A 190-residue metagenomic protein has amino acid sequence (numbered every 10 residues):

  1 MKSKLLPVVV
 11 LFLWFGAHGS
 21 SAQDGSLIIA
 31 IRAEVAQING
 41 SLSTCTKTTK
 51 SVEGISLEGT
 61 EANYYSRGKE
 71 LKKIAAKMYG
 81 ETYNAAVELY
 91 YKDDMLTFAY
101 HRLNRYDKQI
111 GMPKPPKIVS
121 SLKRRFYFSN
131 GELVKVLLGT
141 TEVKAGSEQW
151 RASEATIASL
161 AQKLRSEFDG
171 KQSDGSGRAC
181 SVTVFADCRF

Functional and structural regions predicted by a protein language model:
M1-P7: Bacterial N-terminal signal peptides that target proteins for export
P7-G16: Bacterial N-terminal signal peptides
H18-A22: Sec/Tat signal peptide C-region and signal peptidase I cleavage site
Q23-E81: N-terminal secretory signal peptides
L57-E61, T82-V87, I118-K123: Short, surface-exposed coil-to-beta transition loops
Y65-R105: Mid-chain, structured segments of secreted extracytoplasmic proteins
M95-T140: An exposed acidic His-Trp-rich patch
N130-E132, G139-F190: C-terminal partner/receptor-binding element of secreted or periplasmic proteins
